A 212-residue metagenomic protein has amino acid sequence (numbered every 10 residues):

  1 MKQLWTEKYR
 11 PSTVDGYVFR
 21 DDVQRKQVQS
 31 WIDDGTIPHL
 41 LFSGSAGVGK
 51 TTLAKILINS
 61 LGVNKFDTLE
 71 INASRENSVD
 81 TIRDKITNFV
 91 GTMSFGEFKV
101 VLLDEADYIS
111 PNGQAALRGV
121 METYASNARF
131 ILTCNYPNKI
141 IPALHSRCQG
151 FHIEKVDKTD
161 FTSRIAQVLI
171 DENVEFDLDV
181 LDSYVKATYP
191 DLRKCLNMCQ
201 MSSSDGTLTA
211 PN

Functional and structural regions predicted by a protein language model:
M1-A166, L178-K186, N197-Q200: P-loop/Walker A NTP-binding region and its immediately flanking N-terminal helices in P-loop NTPase folds
L169: Crotonase-fold acyl-CoA enzyme core
D191: Short, conserved phosphate/pyrophosphate- and ester-handling motifs at nucleotide-, phospho-/glycolipid
K194: Active/ligand-binding-proximal structured segments within catalytic/core domains that scaffold catalytic residues
C199-N212: Conserved C-terminal helix/linker of AAA+ ATPases
